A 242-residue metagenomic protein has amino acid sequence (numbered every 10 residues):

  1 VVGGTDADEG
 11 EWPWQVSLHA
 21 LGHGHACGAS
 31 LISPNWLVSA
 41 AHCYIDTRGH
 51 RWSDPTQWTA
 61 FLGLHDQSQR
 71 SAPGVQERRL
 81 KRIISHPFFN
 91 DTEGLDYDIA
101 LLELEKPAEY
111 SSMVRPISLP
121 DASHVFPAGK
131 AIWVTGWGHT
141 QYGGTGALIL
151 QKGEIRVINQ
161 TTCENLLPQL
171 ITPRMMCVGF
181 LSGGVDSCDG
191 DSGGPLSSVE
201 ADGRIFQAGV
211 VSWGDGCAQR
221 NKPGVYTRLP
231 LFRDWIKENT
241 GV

Functional and structural regions predicted by a protein language model:
V1, Q15-G22, D121, K130-V242: Extracellular trypsin-like serine protease catalytic domains
V1-G3, H25, D46-T47, S71 (+4 more regions): Eukaryotic intrinsically disordered and solvent-exposed regulatory patches
V1-V38, R48, W52, W58-T59 (+2 more regions): Protease-domain processing segments flanking chymotrypsin-fold serine proteases, especially trypsin-like
D6-A7, F89-G94, T145, V185-G190: Short Gly/Pro-enriched turn/cap motifs at secondary-structure boundaries
A7-E11, L31, W52-D54, T92-D96 (+4 more regions): Extracellular/periplasmic catalytic domains that process cell-envelope and extracellular macromolecules
L37-A40, Y44-F89, G153, Q160-T162: Conserved H-D interstitial segment of serine endopeptidase catalytic domains
T47-G49, P87-N90, P107-A147: Active-site substrate-binding loop(s) of clan PA
A100-K106: Conserved beta strand-loop-helix elements of the APE1-like EEP
